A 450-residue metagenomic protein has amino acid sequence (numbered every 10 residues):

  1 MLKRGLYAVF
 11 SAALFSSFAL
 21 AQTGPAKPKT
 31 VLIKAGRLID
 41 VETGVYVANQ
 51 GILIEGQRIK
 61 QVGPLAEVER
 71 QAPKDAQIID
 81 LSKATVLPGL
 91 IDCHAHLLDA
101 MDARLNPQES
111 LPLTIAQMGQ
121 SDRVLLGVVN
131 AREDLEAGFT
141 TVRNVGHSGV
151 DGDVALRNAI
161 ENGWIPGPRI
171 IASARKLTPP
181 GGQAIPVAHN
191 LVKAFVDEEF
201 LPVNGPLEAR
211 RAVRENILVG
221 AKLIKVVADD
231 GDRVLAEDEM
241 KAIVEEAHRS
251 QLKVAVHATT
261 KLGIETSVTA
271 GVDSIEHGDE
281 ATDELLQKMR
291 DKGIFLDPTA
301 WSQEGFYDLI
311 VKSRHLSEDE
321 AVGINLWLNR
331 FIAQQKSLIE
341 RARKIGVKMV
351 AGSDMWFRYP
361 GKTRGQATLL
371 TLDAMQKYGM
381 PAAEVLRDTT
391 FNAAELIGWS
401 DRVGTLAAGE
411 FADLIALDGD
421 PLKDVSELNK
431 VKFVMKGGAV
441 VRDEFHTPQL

Functional and structural regions predicted by a protein language model:
G5-S17: Bacterial N-terminal signal peptides
G24-K29, L38, T43-L87: Histidine-rich, glycine-flanked metal-binding segment
A84-W164, Q183, D238, L262 (+1 more regions): Metal-associated gating/positioning segment near the N- to mid-region
P112-L125, A188-R211: Active-site mouth loops of central-metabolism enzymes
I115, R249, G323, A333-D418: His/Asp/Glu-enriched, well-ordered alpha-helical/loop segment that forms or immediately abuts the divalent-metal
A116, L126-D153, G167-A174, V219-D232 (+4 more regions): Divalent metal-dependent hydrolysis catalytic cores, especially in the metallo-beta-lactamase
P180, V226-Q334, M355-K362, G379 (+3 more regions): Active-site core of metal-dependent hydrolases
A408-Q449: C-terminal cap of metal-dependent C-N hydrolases
